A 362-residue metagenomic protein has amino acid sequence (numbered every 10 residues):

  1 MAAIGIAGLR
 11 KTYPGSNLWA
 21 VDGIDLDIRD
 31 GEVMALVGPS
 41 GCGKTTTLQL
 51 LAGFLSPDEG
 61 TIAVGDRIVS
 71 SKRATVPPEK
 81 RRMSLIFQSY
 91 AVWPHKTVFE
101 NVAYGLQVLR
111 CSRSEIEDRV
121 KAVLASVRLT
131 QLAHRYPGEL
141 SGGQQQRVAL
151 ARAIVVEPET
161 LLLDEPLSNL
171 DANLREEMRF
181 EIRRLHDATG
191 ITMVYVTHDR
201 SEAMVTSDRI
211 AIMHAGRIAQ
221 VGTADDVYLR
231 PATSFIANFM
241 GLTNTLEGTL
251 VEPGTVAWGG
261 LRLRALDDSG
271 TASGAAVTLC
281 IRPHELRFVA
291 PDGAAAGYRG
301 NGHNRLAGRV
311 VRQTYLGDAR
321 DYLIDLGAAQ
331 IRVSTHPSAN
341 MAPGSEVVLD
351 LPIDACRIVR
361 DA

Functional and structural regions predicted by a protein language model:
V37-P39: The feature captures the beta-strand-to-loop junction immediately N-terminal to the Walker
A52: Helix-to-loop junction immediately C-terminal to a conserved catalytic motif
D58-T61, E115, A215, E247: Conserved coupling/switch loops of ABC nucleotide-binding domains, chiefly the family-specific signature
G60-S71: Conserved ABC transporter NBD signature motif
P78, R82-S84, Q88, V92-F235: ABC ATPase nucleotide-binding domains
A232-L279, H284-R309, L323-N340: ATPase nucleotide-binding modules
